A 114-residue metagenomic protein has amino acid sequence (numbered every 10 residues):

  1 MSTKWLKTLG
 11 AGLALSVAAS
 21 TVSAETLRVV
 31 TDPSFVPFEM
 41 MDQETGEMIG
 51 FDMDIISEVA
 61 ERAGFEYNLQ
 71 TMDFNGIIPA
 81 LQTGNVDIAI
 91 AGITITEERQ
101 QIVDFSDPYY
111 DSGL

Functional and structural regions predicted by a protein language model:
M1, A24-E25: Absolute protein N-terminus
M1-G10: Bacterial N-terminal signal peptides that target proteins for export
L9-A11, T45, A91, S112: Feature targets compositionally biased, intrinsically disordered low-complexity regions with long contiguous runs
L13-S16: Repetitive helical segments and hydrophobic/amphipathic motifs
A18-T21: N-terminal signal peptide c-region/cleavage motif recognized by signal peptidases
E25-I93, E97, Q101: Extracytoplasmic small-molecule ligand-binding "clamshell" domains of the periplasmic binding protein/Venus flytrap
P33, Y110-L114: Periplasmic-binding protein-like
E97-D111: Ligand-binding "clamshell"
